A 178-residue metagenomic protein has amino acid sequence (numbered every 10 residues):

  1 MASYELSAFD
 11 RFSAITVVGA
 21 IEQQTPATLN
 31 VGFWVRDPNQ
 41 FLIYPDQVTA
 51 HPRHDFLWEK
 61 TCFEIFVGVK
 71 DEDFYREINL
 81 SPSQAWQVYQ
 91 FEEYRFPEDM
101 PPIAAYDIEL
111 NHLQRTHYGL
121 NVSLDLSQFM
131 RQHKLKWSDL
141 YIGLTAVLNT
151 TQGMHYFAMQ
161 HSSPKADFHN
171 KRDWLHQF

Functional and structural regions predicted by a protein language model:
M1-D46, H54-F56, Q160-F178: Order/disorder boundary and secretion-linked terminal/linker segments
V17-Q24, A104-L113: Short amphipathic beta-strand and strand-loop transition segments with alternating hydrophobic
Q23-T25, V35-N39, V69, Q84 (+2 more regions): Beta-strand elements of well-folded, non-transmembrane domains
Q24-T28, G68-E72, L113-H117, L135-W137: A short, structured loop/turn motif at beta-sheet edges
N39-Y44, M130-S138: A short beta-turn/strand-edge loop motif at beta-sheet boundaries
H51-E109: Extracellular/luminal beta-rich ligand-recognition and adhesion surfaces characterized by aromatic-Gly/Pro-enriched
H54-E64, V69-Y75, L135-F178: Acidic/polar low-complexity flexible segments
Q114-S127: A beta-strand/beta-hairpin structural motif
